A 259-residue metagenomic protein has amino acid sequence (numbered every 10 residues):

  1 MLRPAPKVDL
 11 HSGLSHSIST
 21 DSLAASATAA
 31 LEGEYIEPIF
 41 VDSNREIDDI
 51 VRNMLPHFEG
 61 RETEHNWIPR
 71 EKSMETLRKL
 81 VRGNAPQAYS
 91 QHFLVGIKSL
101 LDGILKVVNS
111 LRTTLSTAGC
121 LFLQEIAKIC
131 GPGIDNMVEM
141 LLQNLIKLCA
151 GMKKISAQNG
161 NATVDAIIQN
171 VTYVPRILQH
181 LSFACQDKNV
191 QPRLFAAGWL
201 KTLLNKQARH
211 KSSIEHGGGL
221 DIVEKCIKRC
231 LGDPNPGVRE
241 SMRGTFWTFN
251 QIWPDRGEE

Functional and structural regions predicted by a protein language model:
M1-E62, E259: Fungal intrinsically disordered, low-complexity polar regions
R3-D9, D21, H57, T76 (+6 more regions): Alpha-helical solenoid cores of large eukaryotic proteins
P4, S15-S17, P56-N66, G103-R112 (+4 more regions): Helix-loop junctions that connect tandem helical modules in alpha-solenoid scaffolds
T20-E34, T63-S90, K98-L101, V108-Q124 (+2 more regions): HEAT-repeat alpha-solenoid elements in large eukaryotic scaffold proteins
E32, N44-F58, Y89-I104, L123 (+4 more regions): Core helices of alpha-solenoid repeat scaffolds
L77-R82, I104, A118-C130, L141-C149 (+6 more regions): Hydrophobic residues within the alpha-helices of tandem HEAT/HEAT-like
T113, G131-D135, K154, V190 (+2 more regions): Alpha-helix boundary/capping and short turn/kink residues
N235-S241: Conserved tryptophan-centered aromatic signature that marks the ligand-binding surface of SH3 and related Trp-rich
